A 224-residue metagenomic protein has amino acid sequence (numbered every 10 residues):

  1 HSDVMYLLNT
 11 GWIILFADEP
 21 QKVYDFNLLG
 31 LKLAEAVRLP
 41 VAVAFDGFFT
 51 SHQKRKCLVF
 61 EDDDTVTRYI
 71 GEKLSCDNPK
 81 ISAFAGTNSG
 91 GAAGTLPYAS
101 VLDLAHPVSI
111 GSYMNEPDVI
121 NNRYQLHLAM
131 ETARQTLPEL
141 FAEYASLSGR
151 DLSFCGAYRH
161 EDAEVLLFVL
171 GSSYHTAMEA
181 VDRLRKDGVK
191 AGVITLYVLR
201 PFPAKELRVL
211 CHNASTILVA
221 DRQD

Functional and structural regions predicted by a protein language model:
H1, F26-L28, H52-V59, E179 (+1 more regions): Short acidic, glycine/serine/threonine-rich loops at helix termini
H1-G47, S51, I70-P79: Conserved thiamine diphosphate
S2-V4, D62-T67, N213-T216: Short, structured secondary-structure boundary patches
L7, F141-D224: Thiamine diphosphate
P20-V23, N27, A34, L126-L137 (+4 more regions): Generic structural signal for well-ordered, non-membrane alpha-helical segments in soluble metabolic enzymes
V41-G156: Conformationally flexible catalytic loops at phosphate/diphosphate-handling active centers
